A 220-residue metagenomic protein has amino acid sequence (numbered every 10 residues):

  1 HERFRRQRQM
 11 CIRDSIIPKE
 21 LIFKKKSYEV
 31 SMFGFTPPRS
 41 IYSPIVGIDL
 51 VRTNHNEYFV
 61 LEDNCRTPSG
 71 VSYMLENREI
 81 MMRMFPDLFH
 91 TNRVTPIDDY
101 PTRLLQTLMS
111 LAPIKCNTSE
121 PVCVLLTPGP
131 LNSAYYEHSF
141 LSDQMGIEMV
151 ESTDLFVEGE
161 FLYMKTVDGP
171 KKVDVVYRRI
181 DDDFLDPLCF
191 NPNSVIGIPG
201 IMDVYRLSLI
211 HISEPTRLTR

Functional and structural regions predicted by a protein language model:
E2-R8, I12, I210-R220: Single conserved hydrophobic/aromatic residue that forms the stacking wall/gate of nucleotide- or nucleobase-binding
R5-Q9, R13-E29, T127, L131-D143: Amphipathic alpha-helical
R13-P44, V71, V94-I97: Well-ordered mid-protein domain cores that form the structural environment of catalytic cofactors
M32-T67: Conserved metal-phosphate-binding beta-hairpin within the catalytic cores of diverse ATP-dependent phosphoryl-transfer
F35-P38, V46-L50, L108-K115, H138 (+2 more regions): Generic recognition of flexible, low-complexity loop/linker segments
V51, N64, I180-D181, T216: Anionic group-transfer/hydrolysis microenvironments
V71-H138: Conserved catalytic alpha/beta cores of large enzymes that bind or transform nucleotide phosphates and polynucleotides
R78, G129-P215: Conserved N-proximal alpha/beta basic substrate-recognition cap immediately N-terminal to, or forming the N-lobe
